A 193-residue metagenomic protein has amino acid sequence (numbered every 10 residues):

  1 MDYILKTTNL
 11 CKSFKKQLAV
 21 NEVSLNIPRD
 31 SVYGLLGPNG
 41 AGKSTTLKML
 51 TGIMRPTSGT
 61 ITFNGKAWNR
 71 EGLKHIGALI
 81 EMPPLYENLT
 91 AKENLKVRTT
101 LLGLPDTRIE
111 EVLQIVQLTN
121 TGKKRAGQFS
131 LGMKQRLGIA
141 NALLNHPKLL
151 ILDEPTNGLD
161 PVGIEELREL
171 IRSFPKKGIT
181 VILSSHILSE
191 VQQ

Functional and structural regions predicted by a protein language model:
D2-L5, K12-L183, L188-Q193: ABC transporter nucleotide-binding domains
